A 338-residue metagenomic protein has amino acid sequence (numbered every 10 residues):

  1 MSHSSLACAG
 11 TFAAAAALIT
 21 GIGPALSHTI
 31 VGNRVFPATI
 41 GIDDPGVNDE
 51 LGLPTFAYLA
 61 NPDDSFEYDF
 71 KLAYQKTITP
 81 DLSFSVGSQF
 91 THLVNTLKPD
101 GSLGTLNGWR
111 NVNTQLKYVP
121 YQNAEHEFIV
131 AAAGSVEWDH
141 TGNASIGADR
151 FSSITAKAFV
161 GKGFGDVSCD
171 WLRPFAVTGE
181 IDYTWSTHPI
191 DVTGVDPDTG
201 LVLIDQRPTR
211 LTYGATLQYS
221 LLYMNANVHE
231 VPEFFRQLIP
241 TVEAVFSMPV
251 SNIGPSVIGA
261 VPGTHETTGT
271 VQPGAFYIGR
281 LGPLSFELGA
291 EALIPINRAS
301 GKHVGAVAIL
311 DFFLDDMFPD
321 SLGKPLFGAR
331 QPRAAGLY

Functional and structural regions predicted by a protein language model:
M1-T11: Bacterial N-terminal signal peptides that target proteins for export
G10-T20: Bacterial N-terminal signal peptides
G23-Y338: Transmembrane beta-barrel domains of Gram-negative outer membranes and organellar outer membranes
